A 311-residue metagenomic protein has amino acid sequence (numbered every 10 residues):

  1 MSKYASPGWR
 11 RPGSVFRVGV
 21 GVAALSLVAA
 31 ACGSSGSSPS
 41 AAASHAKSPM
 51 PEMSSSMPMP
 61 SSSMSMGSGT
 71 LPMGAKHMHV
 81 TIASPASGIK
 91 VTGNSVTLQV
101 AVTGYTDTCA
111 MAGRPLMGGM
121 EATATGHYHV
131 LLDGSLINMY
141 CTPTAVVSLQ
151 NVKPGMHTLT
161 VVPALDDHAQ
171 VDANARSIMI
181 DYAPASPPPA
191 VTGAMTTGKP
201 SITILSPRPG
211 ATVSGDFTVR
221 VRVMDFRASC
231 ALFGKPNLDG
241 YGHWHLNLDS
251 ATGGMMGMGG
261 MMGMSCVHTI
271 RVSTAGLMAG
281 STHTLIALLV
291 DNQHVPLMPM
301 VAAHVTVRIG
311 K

Functional and structural regions predicted by a protein language model:
S2-K3, Y182: Positively charged n-region of N-terminal signal peptides that target proteins for export
K3-V20: Bacterial N-terminal signal peptides that target proteins for export
G21-L25: Hydrophobic helical h-region of N-terminal Sec-dependent signal peptides in bacterial secretory/periplasmic proteins
C32-A43: Bacterial lipoprotein signal-peptidase II cleavage site
A41-H77: Post-signal peptide N-terminal segment of mature Sec-exported envelope proteins
S65-V96, A183-S214: Short, compositionally biased P/S/T/A/G/V-rich stretches that sit at domain boundaries
M66-M73, S95-A185, G210, D216-K311: Long, low-complexity serine/threonine/glycine- and acidic-rich segments characteristic of extracellular
